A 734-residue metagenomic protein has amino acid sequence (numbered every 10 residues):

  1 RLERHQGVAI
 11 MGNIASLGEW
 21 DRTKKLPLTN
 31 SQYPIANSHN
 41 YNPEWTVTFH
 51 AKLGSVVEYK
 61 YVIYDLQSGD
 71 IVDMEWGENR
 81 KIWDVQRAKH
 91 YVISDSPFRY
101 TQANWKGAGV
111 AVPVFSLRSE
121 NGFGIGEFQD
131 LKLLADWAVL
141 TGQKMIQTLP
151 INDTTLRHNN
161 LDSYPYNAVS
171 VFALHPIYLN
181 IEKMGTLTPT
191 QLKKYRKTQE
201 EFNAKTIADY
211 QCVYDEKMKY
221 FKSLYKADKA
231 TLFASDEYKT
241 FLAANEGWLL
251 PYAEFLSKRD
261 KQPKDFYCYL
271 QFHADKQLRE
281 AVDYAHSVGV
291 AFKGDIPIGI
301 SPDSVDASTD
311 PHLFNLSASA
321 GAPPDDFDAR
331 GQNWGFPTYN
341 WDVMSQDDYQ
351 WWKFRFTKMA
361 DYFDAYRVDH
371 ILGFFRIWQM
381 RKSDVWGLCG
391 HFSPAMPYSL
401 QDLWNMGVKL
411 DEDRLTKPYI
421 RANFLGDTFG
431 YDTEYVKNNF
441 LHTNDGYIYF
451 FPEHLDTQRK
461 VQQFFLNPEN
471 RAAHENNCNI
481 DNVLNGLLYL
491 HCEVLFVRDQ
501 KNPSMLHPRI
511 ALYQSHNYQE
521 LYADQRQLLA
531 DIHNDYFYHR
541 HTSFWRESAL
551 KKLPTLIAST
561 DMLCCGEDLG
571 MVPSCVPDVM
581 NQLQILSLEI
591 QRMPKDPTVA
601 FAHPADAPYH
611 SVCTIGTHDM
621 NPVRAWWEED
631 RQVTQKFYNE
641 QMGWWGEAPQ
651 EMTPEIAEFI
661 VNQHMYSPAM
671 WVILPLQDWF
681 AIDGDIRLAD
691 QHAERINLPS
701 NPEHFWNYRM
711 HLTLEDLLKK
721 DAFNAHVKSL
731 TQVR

Functional and structural regions predicted by a protein language model:
L2-V56, Y64-R87, F123: Aromatic-rich carbohydrate-binding modules that target alpha-glucans
L53, Q86-R734: Catalytic cores of glycan-processing enzymes that make or break glycosidic bonds
